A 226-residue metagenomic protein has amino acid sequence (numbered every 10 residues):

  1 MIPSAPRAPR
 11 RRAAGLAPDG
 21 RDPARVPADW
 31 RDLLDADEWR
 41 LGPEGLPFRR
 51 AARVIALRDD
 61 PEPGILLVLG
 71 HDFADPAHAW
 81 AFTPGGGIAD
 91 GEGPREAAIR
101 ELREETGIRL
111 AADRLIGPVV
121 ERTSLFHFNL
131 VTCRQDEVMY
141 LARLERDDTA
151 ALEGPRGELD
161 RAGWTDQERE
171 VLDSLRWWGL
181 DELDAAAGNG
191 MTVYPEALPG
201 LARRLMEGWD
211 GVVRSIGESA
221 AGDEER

Functional and structural regions predicted by a protein language model:
I2, T149-R226: Nudix hydrolase/Nudix homology domain
I2-E62: Acidic, metal-coordinating catalytic segment for phosphate/diphosphate chemistry, firing primarily on the Nudix
D35-G45, F126-L130, R161-T165: Short, P/G- and charge-enriched loop/turn segments at secondary-structure junctions
R49, H78, T83, C133-M139: Short connector loops at helix/strand junctions that flank enzyme active sites, especially segments positioning acidic
V54, L67, M139-L141, L175-W177: Conserved hydrophobic/aromatic beta-strand scaffold that supports enzyme active sites
L57-I65, F73-P76, A89-D90, E121-L125 (+1 more regions): Short, charged/polar surface micro-motifs in flexible loops or helix N-caps
E62-E105, R109: Conserved Nudix-box catalytic region and its N-terminal flanking loop in Nudix hydrolases and closely related
I108-G163: Active-site segment of metal-dependent pyrophosphate-handling enzymes, primarily the Nudix hydrolase catalytic core
